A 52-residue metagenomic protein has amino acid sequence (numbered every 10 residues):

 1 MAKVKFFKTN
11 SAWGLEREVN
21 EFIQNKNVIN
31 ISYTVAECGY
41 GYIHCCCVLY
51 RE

Functional and structural regions predicted by a protein language model:
M1-K3, N25-I31, C45: Generic structural motif recognizing short loop/turn segments at the entrances and edges of beta-strands
A2-N10: Short amphipathic
S11-A12, N27, C38, C47: Short linear sequence elements within intrinsically disordered, low-complexity coil regions
W13-T34: A short, charged, amphipathic alpha-helix used as a generic interaction element across diverse proteins
T34-G41: A solvent-exposed interaction/effector surface
G41-E52: Acidic, metal-ligating active-site segments
